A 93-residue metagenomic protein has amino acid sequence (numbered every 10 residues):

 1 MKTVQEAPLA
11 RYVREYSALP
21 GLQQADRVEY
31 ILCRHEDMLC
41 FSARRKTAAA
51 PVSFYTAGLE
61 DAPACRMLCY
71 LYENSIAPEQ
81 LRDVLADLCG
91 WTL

Functional and structural regions predicted by a protein language model:
M1-E29: Negatively charged, low-complexity tracts enriched in Asp/Glu with abundant Ser/Thr
K2-T3, A50-L93: Mixed-charge, Lys/Arg-enriched low-complexity segments
A7-A10, C40-F41, A62, P78: General helical secondary-structure elements
R11, G21-Q24, R34, D61 (+1 more regions): Generic detector of low-complexity/intrinsically disordered segments and short hydrophobic N-terminal stretches
Y12-E15, H35, K46, D83: Positively charged, low-complexity intrinsically disordered regions
I31-A57: A short, structured beta-strand/loop element
